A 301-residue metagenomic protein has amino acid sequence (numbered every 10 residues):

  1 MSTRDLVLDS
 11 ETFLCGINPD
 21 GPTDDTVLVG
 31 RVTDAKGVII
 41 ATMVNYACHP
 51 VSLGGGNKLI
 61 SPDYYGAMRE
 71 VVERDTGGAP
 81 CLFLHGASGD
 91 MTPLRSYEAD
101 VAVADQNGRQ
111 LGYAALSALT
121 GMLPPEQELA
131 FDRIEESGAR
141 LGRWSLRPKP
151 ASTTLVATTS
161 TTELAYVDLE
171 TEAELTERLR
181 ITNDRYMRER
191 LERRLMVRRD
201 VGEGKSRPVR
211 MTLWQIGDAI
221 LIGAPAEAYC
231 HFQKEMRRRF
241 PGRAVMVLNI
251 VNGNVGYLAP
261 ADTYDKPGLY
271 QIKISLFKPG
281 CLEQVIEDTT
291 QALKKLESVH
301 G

Functional and structural regions predicted by a protein language model:
M1-G301: Non-catalytic substrate/cofactor recognition surfaces at enzyme active-site rims
